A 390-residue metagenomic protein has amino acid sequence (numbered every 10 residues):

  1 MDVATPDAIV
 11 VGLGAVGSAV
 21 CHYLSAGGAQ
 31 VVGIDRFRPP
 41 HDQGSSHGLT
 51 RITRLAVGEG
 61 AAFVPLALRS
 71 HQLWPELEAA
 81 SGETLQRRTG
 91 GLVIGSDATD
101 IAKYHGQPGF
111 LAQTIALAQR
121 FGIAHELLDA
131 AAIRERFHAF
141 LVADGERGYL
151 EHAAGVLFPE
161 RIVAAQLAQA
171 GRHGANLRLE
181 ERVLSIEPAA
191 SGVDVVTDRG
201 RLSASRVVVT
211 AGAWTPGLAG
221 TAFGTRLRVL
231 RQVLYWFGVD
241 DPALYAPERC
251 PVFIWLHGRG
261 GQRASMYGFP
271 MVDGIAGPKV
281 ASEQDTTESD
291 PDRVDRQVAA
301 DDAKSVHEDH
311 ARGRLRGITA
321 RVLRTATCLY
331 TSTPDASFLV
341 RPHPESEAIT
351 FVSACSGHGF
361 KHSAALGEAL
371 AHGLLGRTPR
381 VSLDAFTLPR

Functional and structural regions predicted by a protein language model:
D2-P6, G14, P344-R390: C-terminal lid/capping helical subdomain adjacent to the catalytic/cofactor pocket in oxidative enzymes
G17-S18: N-terminal Rossmann-fold NAD(P) dinucleotide-binding loop
H22-A26, G82-R88, R201, R206 (+1 more regions): Active-site substrate-recognition segment that forms the wall of the catalytic cavity or substrate channel
S25-S46: Glycine-rich FAD pyrophosphate-binding loop
T50-R136: Dinucleotide-binding Rossmann-like beta1-alpha1 core, especially the glycine-rich loop that anchors the ADP
P65, T99-F110, Y149-Q169, D295-A303: Short beta-strand to alpha-helix junction loop
Y149-R206: Helical element adjacent to the flavin cofactor pocket in flavoenzyme catalytic cores
